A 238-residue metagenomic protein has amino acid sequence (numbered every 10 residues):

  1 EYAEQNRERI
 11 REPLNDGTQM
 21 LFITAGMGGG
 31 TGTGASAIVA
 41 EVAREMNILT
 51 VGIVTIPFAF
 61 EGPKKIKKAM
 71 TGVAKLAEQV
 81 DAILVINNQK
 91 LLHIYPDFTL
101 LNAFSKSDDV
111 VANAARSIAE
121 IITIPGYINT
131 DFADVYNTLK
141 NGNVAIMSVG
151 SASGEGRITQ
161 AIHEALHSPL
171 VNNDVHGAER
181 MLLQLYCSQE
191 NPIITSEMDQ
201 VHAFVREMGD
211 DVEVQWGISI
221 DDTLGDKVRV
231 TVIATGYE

Functional and structural regions predicted by a protein language model:
E1-E238: Tubulin/FtsZ superfamily GTPase core signature
